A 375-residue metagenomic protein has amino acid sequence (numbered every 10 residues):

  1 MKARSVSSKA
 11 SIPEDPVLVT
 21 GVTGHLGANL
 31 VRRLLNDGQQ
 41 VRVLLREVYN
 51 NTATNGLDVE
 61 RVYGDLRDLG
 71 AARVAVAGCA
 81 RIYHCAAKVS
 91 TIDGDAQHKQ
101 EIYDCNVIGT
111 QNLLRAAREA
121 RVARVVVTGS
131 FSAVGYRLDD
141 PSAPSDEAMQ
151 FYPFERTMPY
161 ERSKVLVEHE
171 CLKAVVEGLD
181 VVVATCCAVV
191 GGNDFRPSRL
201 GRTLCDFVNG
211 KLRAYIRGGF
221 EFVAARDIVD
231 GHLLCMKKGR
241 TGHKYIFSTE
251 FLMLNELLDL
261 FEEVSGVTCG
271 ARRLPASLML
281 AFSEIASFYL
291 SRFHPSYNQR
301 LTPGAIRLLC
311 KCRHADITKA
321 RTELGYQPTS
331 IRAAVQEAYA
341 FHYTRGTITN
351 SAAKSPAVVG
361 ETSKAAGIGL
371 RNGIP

Functional and structural regions predicted by a protein language model:
K9-D37: N-terminal Rossmann NAD(P)H-binding glycine-rich loop of SDR-like oxidoreductase domains
Y49-N55, V59-I108, A116, A120: NAD(P)H-binding glycine-rich loop region in Rossmannoid oxidoreductase-like domains and their noncatalytic homologs
H84, Q100, D104-Y160: Conserved Rossmann-fold NAD(P)-dependent oxidoreductase catalytic core, especially the SDR/UDP-sugar
G94, F151-E155, R202-V223, D227: A conserved pocket-lining segment of Rossmann-fold NAD(P)-dependent short-chain dehydrogenase/reductase
N112, L166, R199, I216-M236 (+1 more regions): Substrate-positioning beta->alpha
G129-S130, E168-G192: Conserved beta-loop-beta element that borders a ligand/cofactor-binding pocket
G231-Q299, I317, R332-P375: Mid/C-terminal beta-alpha module of Rossmann-like enzyme folds, strongest in SDR-family dehydrogenases/epimerases
